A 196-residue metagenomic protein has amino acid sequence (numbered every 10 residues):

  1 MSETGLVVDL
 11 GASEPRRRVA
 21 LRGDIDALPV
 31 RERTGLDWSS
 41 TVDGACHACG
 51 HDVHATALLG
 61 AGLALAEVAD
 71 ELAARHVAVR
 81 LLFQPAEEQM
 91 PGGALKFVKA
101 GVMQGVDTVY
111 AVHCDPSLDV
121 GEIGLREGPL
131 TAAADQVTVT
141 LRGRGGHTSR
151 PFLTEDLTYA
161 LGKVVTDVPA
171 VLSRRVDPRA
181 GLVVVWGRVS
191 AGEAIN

Functional and structural regions predicted by a protein language model:
M1-P15: A non-catalytic alpha/beta surface segment that caps or lines the substrate-entry region of metallo-dependent hydrolase
G5-V7, L28-V30, G35-C46, D52-V53 (+1 more regions): Histidine/acidic-residue-rich, glycine-tolerant segments that coordinate divalent metal ions
S13-R18, D115: Active-site-proximal helix-loop elements at catalytic-domain edges
R16, T56, G92: Residues that form or flank phosphate/diphosphate-binding pockets in enzymes that use nucleotide phosphates
R18-V19, V79: Generic beta-sheet signal
V19-A20, Y110: Conserved beta-strand elements of the Class I
A55-G62: DPxDG-like acidic metal-binding loop motif
